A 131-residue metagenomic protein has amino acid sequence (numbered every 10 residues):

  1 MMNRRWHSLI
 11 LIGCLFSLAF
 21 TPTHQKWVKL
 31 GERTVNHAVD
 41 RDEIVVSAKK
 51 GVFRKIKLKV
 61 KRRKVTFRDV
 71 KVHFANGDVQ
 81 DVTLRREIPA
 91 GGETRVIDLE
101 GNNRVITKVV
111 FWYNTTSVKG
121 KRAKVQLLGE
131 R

Functional and structural regions predicted by a protein language model:
M2-I10: Bacterial N-terminal signal peptides that target proteins for export
I10-S17: Bacterial N-terminal signal peptides
T21-S47: Transition segment at domain starts
G31-R33, D81-P89: Solvent-exposed serine/threonine-rich low-complexity stretches and specific carbohydrate-binding patches
H37-F67: Short, surface-exposed binding/anchoring microloops in extracellular/periplasmic proteins
D42-S47, E93-E100: Exposed aromatic-hydrophobic patches
V52-L58, G101-T116: Noncatalytic modules at the cell exterior or secretory-pathway interfaces, chiefly beta-strand-rich lectin/adhesion
R62-L84, K121-L128: Short, surface-exposed beta-strand/strand-loop-strand elements in extracellular ectodomains
